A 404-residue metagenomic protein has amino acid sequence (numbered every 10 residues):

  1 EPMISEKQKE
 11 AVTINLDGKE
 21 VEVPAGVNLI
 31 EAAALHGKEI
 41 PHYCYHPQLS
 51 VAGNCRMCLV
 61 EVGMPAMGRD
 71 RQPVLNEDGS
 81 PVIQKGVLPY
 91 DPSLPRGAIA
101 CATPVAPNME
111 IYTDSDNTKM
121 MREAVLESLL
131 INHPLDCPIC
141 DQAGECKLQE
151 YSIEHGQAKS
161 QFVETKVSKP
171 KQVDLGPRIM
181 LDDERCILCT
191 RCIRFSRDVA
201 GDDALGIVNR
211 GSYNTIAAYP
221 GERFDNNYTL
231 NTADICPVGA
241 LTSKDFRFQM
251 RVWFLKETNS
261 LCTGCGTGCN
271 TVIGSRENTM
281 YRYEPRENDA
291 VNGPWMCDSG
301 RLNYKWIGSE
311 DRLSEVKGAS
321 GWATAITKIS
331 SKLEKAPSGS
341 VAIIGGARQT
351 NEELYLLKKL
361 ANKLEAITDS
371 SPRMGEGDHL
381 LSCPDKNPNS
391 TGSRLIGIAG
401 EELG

Functional and structural regions predicted by a protein language model:
E1-T13: Terminal leader/tail segments of proteins
P2-S5, R56-T263, T267-T271, R276-T279: Fe-S ferredoxin-like electron-transfer domains and their immediately adjacent linker/connector regions across
K19-V27: Short, contiguous acidic and Ser/Thr-rich linear segments
E20, Y43-Q48, D182-R185, A217-R223 (+2 more regions): Conserved short loop/turn motifs at secondary-structure junctions
L29-G63: A basic, amphipathic helix-loop patch mediating RNA/tRNA/ribosome contacts
L49, E222-D225, P285-A290: Short linker/helix segments within small regulatory modules
P134, D182, C189, R194 (+2 more regions): Catalytic alpha/large subunits of respiratory electron-transfer oxidoreductases, centered on bis-MGD molybdoenzymes
